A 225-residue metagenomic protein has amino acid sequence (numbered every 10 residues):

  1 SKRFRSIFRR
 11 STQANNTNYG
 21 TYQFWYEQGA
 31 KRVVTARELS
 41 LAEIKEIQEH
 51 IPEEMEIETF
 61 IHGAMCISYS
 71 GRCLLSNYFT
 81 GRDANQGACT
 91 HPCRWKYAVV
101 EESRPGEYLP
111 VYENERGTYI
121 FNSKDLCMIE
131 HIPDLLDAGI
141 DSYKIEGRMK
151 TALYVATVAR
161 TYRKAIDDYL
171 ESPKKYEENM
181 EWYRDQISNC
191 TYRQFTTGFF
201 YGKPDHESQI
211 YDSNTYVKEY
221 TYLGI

Functional and structural regions predicted by a protein language model:
S1-F24: N-terminal active-site wall of soluble small-molecule enzyme domains
I7, Q23-I225: Surface-exposed amphipathic alpha-helical tracts and adjacent flexible/coil segments at the periphery of soluble enzymes
